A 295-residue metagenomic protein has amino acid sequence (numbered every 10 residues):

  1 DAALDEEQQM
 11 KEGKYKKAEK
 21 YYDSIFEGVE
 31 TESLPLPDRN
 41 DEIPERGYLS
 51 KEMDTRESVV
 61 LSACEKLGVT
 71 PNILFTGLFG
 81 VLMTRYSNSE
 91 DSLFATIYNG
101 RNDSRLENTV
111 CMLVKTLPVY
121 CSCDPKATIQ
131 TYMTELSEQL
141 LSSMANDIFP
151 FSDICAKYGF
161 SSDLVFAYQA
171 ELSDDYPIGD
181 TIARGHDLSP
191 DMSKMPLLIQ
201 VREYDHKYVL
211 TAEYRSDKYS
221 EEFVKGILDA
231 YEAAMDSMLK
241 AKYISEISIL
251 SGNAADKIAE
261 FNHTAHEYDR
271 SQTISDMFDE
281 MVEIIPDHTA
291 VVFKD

Functional and structural regions predicted by a protein language model:
D1-G47, K257-I284: Short amphipathic alpha-helices and their capping loops
Q8-K20, E45-R46, C64-N72, T76 (+3 more regions): His-Asp-centered acyl/peptidyl-transfer active-site segments
I25-E32, S143-C155, F223-K257, E267-V291: A short N-terminal helical cap/helix-turn-helix that marks the beginning of AMP-binding/adenylate-forming
D38-R39, S104-T109, P196-R202, F278-E280: Short beta-strand/turn micro-motifs at beta-sheet edges
E45-E57: DNA breakage-rejoining catalytic core of tyrosine-based enzymes
N72, E90-I97, L113, D124-M133 (+3 more regions): Extended, hydrophobic beta-loop-alpha segments that form or line the acyl/peptidyl-thioester binding and transfer paths
I182-S189, H263-D269: Short, P/G- and charge-enriched loop/turn segments at secondary-structure junctions
